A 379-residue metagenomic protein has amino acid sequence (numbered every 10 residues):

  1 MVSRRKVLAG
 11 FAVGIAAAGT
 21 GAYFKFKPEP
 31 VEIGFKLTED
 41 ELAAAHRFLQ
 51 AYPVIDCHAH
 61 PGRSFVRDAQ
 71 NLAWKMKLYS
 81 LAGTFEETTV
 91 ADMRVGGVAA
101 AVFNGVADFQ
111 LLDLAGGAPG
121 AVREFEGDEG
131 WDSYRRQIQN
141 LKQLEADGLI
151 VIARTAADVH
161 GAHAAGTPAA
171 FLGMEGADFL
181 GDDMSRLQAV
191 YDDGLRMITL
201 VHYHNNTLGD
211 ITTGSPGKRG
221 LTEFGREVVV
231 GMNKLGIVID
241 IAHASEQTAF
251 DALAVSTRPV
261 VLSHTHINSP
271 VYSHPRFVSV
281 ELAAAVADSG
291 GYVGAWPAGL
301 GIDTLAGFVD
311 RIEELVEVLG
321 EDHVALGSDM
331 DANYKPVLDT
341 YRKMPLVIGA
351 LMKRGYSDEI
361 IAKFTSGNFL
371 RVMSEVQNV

Functional and structural regions predicted by a protein language model:
S3-L200, N205-P216, Y272-V379: N-terminal hydrophobic targeting/anchoring segments and the immediately downstream early-domain regions of hydrolases
E223-E314: Catalytic pocket-lining loop regions of alpha/beta-barrel enzymes, especially the amidohydrolase/enolase/GH5 lineages
